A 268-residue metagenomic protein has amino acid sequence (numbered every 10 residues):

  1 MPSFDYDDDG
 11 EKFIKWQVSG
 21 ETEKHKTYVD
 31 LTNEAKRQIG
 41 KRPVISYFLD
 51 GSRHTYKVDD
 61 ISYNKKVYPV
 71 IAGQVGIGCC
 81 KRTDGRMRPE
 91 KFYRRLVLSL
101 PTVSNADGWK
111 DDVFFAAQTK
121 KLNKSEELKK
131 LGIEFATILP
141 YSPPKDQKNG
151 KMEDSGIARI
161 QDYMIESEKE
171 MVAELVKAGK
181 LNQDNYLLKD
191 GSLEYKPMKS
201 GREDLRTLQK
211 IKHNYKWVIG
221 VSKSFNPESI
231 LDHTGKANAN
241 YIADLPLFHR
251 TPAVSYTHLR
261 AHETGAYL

Functional and structural regions predicted by a protein language model:
M1-N33: N-terminal alpha-helical "arm" segments
Y47-L49: Short hydrophobic beta-strand that contains or immediately precedes a catalytic carboxylate
R53-Y56, R159, Y163, S192-D204 (+1 more regions): Short acidic, S/G/P-rich loop/turn micro-motifs used as interaction or catalytic elements
K57-D111: Acidic, metal-ligating active-site segments
A106-K151: Short acidic, low-complexity segments enriched in Ser/Thr/Gly/Pro
P140-S142, K148-Y163, E170, E174 (+2 more regions): Extended repeat-based interaction scaffolds and adjacent low-complexity, acidic/S/T/P-biased segments that form broad
T257-T264: Conserved small/polar residues in nucleotide/adenosyl-binding loops
